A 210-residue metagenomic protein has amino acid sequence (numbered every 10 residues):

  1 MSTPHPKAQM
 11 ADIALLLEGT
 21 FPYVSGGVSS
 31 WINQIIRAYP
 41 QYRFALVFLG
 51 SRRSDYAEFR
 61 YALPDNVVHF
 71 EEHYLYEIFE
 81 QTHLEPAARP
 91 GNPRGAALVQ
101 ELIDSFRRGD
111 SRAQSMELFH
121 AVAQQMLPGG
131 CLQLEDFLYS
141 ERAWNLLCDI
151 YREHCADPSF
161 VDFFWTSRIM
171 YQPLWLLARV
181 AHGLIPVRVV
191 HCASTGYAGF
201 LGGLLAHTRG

Functional and structural regions predicted by a protein language model:
S2-P4, G203-T208: Short amphipathic alpha-helices and their capping/turn segments at secondary-structure boundaries
A8, A45-L177: A conserved catalytic-core segment of Leloir-type glycosyltransferases
Q9-I13: Extreme N-terminal starter segment of soluble prokaryotic enzymes
G19-S30: A short, glycine/small-residue-rich beta-strand->loop->alpha-helix junction that serves as a flexible
V28-Y39: Short amphipathic alpha-helix
I32, Y197-L201: Short, well-ordered alpha-helical microsegments
Y39-A45: A generic structural motif
H182-Y197, T208: Short N-terminal targeting/anchoring amphipathic segment
